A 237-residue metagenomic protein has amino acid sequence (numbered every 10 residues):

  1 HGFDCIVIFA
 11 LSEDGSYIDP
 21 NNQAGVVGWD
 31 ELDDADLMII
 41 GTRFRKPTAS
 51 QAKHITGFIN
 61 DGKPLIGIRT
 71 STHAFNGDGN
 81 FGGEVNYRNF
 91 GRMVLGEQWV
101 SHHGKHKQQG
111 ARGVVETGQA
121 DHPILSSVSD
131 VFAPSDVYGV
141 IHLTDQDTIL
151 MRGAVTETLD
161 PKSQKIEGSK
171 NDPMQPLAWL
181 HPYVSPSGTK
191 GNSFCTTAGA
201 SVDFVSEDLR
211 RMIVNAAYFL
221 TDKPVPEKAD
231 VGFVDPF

Functional and structural regions predicted by a protein language model:
H1-A35, V225, D230-F237: Aromatic-Pro/Gly-enriched surface loop or interdomain linker that acts as a lid/target-recognition segment
G2-D4, Q23, D34, K105-G188: Catalytic beta-strand/loop cores that center a nucleophilic Ser/Cys/Thr and support acyl-enzyme chemistry
W29, G57, V140-I141: A general structural signal for stabilizing positions within well-ordered secondary structure
D36-G41, C195: Structural motif
I40, F44-S127: A glycine-rich, often tryptophan-bearing local segment used as a flexible ligand/cofactor-contacting loop or short
I66, L150, F194-T196: Hydrophobic/aromatic beta-strand patches that form the interior of the parallel beta-sheet core in alpha/beta enzyme
N86-G91, L95-Q98, T117, D130-P134 (+3 more regions): Oxidoreductase and adenylate-handling cofactor-binding alpha/beta cores
E157-F237: Extracellular ligand-binding/catalytic regions of CAZymes and related secreted enzymes and adhesion modules
